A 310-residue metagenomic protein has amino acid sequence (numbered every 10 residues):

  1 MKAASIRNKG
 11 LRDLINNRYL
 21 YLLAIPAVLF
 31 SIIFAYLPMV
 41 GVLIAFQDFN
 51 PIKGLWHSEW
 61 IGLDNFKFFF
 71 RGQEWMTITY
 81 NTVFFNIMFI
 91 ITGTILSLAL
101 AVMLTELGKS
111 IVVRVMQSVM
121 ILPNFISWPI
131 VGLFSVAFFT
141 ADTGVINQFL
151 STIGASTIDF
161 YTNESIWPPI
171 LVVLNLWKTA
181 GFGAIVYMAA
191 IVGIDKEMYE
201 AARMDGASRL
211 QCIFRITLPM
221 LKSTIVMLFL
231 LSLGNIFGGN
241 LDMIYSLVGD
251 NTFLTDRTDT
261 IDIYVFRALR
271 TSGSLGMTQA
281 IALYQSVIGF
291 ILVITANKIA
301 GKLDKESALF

Functional and structural regions predicted by a protein language model:
M1-L14: Short, Lys/Arg-rich, polar N-terminal cytosolic tail immediately upstream of the first transmembrane signal-anchor
R12-F310: A structural signal for multi-pass alpha-helical bundles of membrane permease subunits that mediate small-molecule
